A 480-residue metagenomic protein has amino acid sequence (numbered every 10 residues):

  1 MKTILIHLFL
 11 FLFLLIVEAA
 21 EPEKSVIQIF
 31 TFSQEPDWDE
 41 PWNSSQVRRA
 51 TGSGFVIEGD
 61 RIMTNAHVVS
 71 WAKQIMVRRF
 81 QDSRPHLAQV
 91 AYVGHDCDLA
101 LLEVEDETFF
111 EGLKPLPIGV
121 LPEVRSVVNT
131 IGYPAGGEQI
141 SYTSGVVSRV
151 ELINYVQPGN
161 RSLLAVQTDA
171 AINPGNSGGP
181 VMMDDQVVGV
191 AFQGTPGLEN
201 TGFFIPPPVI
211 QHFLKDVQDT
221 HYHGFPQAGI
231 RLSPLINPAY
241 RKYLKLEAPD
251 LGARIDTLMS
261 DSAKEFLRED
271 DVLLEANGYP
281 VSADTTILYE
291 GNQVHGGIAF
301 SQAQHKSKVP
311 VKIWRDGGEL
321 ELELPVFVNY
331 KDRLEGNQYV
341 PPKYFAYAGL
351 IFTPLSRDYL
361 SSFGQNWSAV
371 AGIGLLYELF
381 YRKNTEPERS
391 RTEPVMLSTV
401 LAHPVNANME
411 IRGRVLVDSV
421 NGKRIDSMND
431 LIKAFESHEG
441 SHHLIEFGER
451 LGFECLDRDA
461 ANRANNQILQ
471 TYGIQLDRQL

Functional and structural regions predicted by a protein language model:
I6-L15: Bacterial N-terminal signal peptides
A19-N65, Q74, E123-V128, H212-P226 (+2 more regions): N-terminal activation segment of mature serine protease catalytic domains
S25-T31, P36-D37, W42-S45, E105-P115 (+4 more regions): Active-site region of chymotrypsin-like
I27-I29, G54, D60, T64 (+17 more regions): Terminal peptide-recognition signature
Q34, R49, S70, V93-C97 (+4 more regions): Short, conserved beta-turn/loop elements at beta-strand boundaries and strand-helix junctions
E58, A66, Q89, E103-E105 (+3 more regions): C-terminal recognition in membrane/secretory proteostasis and scaffolding
E58-I140, P174, E199, E319-E321: Conserved active-site neighborhood of the chymotrypsin/trypsin-like protease fold
W71-I75, F80-Q89, E123-N129, I140-I153 (+4 more regions): Beta-strand/loop subdomains of soluble extracytoplasmic proteins
